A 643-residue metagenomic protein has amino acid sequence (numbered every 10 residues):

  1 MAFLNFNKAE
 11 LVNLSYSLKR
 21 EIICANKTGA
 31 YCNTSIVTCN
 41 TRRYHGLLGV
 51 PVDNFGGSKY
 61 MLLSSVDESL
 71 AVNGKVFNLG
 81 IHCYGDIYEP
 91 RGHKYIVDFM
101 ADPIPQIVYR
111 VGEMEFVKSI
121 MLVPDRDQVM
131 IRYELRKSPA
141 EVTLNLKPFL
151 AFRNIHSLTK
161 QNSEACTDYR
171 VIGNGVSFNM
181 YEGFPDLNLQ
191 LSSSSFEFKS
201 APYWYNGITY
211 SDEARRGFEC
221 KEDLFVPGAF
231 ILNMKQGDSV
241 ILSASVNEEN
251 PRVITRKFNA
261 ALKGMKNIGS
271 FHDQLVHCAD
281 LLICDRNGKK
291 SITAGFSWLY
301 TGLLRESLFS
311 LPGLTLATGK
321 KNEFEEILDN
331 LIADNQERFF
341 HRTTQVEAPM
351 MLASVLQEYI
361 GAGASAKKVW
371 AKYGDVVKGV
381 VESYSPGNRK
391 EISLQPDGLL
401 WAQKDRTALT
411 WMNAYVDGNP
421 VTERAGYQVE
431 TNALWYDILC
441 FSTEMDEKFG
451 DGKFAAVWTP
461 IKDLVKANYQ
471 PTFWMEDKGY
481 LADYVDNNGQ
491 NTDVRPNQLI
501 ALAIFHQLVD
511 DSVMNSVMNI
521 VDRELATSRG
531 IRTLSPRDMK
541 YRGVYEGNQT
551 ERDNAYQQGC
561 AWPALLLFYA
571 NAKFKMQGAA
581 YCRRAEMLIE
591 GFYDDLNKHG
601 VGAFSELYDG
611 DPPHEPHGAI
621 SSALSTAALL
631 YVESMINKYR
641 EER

Functional and structural regions predicted by a protein language model:
M1-N267, K320-N322, I332, E337 (+3 more regions): Terminal accessory carbohydrate-recognition/targeting modules of carbohydrate-active enzymes
F77-I104, V108-E115, P386, W401 (+5 more regions): Non-catalytic C-terminal accessory modules of carbohydrate-active enzymes
K137-S138, T159-N162, V171, M234 (+10 more regions): Aromatic-rich carbohydrate-recognition surfaces in CAZymes
N145-P148, T255-N259, E325-D329, K448 (+5 more regions): Composition- and surface-driven signal marking solvent-exposed, interaction-prone regions in large proteins
G207-L242, M265-A353, Q357, G361 (+6 more regions): Substrate-binding groove/exosite segments of carbohydrate-active enzymes
R252, Y359-K372, F441-V457, L508 (+2 more regions): Inter-helical turn/loop segments and adjacent helix faces that build the functional surface of alpha-helical bundle
D273, S385, I392-Q395, Y436-N519 (+3 more regions): Catalytic cores of carbohydrate-active enzymes
D285, K289-G302, F340-A362, S393-R424 (+3 more regions): Carbohydrate-binding/catalytic loop surfaces
